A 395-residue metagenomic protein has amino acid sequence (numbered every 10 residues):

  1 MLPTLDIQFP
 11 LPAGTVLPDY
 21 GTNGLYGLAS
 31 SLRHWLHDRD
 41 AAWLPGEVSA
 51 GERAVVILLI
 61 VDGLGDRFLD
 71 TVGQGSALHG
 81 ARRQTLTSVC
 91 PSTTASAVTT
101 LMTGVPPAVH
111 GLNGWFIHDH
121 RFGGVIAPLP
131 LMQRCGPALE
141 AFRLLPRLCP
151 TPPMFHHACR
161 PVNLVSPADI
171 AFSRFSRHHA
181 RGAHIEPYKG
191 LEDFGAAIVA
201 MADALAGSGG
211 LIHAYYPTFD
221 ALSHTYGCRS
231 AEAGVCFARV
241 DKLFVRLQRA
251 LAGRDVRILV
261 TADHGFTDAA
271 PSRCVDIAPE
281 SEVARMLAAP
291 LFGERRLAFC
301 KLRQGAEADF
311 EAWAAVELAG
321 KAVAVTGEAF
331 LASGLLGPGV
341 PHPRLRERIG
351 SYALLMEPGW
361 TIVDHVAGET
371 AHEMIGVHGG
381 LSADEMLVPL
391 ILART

Functional and structural regions predicted by a protein language model:
M1-A41, Q74-R82, T87-G210, Y215-T225: His/Asp/Glu-rich, glycine-adjacent segments that coordinate divalent cations and/or stabilize oxyanion chemistry on
S49-H79: TRNA-binding/sensing appendages of the translation machinery
A54-I57, S208-T218, V256-I258, Y352-L354: Generic beta-sheet signal
I57-L58, R239-A278: Metal-dependent active-site segment of extracytoplasmic phospho-/sulfohydrolases and closely related
L64, R229, H264-G265: Catalytic metal-binding/acid-base residues of hydrolase active sites
G80-T100, A284-Q304, T370: A short, conserved beta-to-alpha structural element at the edge of catalytic cores that scaffolds binding
E192, V199, F219-V256: A long, amphipathic alpha-helix that forms part of the scaffold/cap immediately adjacent to metal-dependent active
A289-T395: Active-site neighborhoods of enzymes that stabilize oxyanions during catalysis
